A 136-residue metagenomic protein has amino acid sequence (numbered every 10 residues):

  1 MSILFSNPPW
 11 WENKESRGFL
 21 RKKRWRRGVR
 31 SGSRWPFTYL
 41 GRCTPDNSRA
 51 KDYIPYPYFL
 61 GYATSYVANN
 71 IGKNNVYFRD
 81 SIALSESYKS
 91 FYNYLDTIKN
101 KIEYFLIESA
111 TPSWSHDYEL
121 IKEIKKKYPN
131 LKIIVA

Functional and structural regions predicted by a protein language model:
M1-A136: A short, structured N-terminal alpha-helical element that caps or precedes a catalytic domain
